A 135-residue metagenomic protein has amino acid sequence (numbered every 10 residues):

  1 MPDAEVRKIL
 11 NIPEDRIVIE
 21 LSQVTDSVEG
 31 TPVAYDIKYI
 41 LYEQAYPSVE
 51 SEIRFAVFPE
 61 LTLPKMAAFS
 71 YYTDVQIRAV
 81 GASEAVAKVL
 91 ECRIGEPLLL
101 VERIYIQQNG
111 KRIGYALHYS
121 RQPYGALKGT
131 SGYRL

Functional and structural regions predicted by a protein language model:
M1-L135: C-terminal all-alpha effector/ligand-binding and dimerization domain of prokaryotic HTH-type transcriptional repressors
